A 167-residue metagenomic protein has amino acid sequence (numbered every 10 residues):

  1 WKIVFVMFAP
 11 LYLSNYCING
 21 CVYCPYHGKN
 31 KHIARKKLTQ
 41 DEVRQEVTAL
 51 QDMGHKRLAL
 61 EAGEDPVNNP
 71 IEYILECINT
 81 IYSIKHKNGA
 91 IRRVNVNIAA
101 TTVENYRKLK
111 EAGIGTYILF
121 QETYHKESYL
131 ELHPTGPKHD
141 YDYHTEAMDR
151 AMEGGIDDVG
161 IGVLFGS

Functional and structural regions predicted by a protein language model:
W1-F5, G54-K56, H86-V94, G113-G115 (+1 more regions): Short, well-ordered coil/turn segments that N-cap beta-strands
W1-K31, R35-E61, G115: N-terminal pre-triad scaffold of radical SAM enzymes
A9, V47, I74-Y82, Y106 (+1 more regions): Generic structural signal for well-ordered alpha-helices, preferentially at hydrophobic/aromatic core positions
K56-I84, E104, S167: Conserved glycine-rich "GG(E/T)P / GGGxP" loop and the immediately following alpha-helix in the radical SAM core
L58, D65-N68, R92-T101, G136 (+1 more regions): Conserved strand-turn element in the central/C-terminal portion of the radical SAM core barrel that lines
P66-T80, Y124-Y141: Active-site-adjacent beta->alpha loops and helix N-cap segments on the catalytic face of soluble alpha/beta enzymes
L109-K126: Non-cysteine beta-strand/loop elements that form the S-adenosyl-L-methionine
